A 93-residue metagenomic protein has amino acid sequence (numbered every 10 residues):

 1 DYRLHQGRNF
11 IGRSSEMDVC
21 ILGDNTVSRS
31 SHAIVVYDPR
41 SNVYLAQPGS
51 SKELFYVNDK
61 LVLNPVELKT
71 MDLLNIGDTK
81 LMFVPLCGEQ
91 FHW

Functional and structural regions predicted by a protein language model:
R3-K80, F91-W93: Forkhead-associated
